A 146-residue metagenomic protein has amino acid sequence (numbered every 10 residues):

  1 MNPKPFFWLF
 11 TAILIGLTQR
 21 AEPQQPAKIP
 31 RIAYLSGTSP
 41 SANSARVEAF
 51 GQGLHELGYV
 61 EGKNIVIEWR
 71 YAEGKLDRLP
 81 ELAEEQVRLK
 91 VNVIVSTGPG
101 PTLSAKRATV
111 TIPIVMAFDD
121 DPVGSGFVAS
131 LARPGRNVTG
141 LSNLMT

Functional and structural regions predicted by a protein language model:
M1-T146: Short hydrophobic alpha-helices and adjacent helix-cap/hinge residues
